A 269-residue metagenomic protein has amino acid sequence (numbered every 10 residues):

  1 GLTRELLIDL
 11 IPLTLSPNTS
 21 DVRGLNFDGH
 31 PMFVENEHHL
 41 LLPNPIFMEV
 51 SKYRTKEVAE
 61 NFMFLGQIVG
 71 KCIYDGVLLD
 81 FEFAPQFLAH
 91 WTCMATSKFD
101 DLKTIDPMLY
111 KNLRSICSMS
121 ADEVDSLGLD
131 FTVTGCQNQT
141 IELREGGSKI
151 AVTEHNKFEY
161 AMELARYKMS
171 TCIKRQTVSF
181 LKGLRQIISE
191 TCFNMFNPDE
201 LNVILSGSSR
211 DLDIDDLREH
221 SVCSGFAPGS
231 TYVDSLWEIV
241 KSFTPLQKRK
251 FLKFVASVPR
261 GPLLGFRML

Functional and structural regions predicted by a protein language model:
G1-L269: Long, Ser/Thr/Pro/Gly-rich and/or acidic low-complexity regions in intracellular
